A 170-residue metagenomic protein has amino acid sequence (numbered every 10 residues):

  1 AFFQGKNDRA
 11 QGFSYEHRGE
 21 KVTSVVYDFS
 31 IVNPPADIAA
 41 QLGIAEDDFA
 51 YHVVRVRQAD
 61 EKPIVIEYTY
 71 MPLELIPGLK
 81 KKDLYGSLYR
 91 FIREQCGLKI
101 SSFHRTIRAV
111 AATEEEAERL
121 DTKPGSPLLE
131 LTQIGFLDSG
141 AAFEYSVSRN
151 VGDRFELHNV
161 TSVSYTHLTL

Functional and structural regions predicted by a protein language model:
A1-F3: N-terminal helix-turn-helix DNA-binding module of bacterial transcription factors
R9-V151: Mid-protein regulatory/catalytic core that forms ligand/cofactor-binding pockets and protein-protein interaction
R154-V160: Acidic, metal-coordinating catalytic segment for phosphate/diphosphate chemistry, firing primarily on the Nudix
S162-S164: Acidic, proline/serine/threonine- and glycine-rich low-complexity intrinsically disordered segments
T166-L170: Conserved small/polar residues in nucleotide/adenosyl-binding loops
